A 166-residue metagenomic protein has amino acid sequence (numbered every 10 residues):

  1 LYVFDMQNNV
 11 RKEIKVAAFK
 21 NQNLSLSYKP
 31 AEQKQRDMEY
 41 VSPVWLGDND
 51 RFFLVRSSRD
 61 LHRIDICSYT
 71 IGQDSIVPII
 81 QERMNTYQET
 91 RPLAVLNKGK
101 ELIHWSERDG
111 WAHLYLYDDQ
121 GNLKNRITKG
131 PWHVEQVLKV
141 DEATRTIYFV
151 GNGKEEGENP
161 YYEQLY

Functional and structural regions predicted by a protein language model:
Y2, D65-C67, H113-Y115, Q164-Y166: A short loop-to-beta-strand structural motif that recurs across blades of beta-propeller domains
Y2-I14, D48-S57: Extended amphipathic secondary-structure runs
D5-E39, Y69-P92, D118-D141, N152-G157: Multi-bladed beta-propeller domains
Q22-N23, L61-R63, H113: Short catalytic/ligand-binding loop motif for oxyanion handling, primarily in non-cytosolic enzymes, centered on
W45-D48, F53-D60, Y69-T70, A94-G110 (+4 more regions): Beta-strand C-termini and the immediately following turn/loop, strongest in propeller blades
H62, S75, Y161: Residues that flank catalytic or metal-binding motifs in active/ligand-binding sites
